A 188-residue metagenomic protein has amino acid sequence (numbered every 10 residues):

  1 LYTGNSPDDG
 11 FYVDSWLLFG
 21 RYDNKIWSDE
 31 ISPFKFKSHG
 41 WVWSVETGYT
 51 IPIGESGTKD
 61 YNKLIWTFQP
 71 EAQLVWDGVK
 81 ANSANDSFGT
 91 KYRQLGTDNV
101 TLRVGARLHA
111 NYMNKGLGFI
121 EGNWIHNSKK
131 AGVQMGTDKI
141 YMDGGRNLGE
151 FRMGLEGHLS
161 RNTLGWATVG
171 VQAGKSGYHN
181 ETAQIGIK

Functional and structural regions predicted by a protein language model:
L1-K188: Membrane translocator/pore-forming domains, dominated by Gram-negative outer-membrane beta-barrels
